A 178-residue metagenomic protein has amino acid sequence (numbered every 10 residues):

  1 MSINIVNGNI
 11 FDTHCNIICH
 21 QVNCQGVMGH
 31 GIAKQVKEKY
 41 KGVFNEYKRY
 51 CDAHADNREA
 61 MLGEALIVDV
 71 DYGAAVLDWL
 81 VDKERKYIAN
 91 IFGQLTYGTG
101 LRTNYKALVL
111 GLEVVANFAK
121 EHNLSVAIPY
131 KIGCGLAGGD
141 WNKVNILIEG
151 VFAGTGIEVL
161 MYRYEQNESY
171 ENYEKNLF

Functional and structural regions predicted by a protein language model:
M1-F178: Macrodomain-like recognition of ADP-ribose-binding/processing modules
